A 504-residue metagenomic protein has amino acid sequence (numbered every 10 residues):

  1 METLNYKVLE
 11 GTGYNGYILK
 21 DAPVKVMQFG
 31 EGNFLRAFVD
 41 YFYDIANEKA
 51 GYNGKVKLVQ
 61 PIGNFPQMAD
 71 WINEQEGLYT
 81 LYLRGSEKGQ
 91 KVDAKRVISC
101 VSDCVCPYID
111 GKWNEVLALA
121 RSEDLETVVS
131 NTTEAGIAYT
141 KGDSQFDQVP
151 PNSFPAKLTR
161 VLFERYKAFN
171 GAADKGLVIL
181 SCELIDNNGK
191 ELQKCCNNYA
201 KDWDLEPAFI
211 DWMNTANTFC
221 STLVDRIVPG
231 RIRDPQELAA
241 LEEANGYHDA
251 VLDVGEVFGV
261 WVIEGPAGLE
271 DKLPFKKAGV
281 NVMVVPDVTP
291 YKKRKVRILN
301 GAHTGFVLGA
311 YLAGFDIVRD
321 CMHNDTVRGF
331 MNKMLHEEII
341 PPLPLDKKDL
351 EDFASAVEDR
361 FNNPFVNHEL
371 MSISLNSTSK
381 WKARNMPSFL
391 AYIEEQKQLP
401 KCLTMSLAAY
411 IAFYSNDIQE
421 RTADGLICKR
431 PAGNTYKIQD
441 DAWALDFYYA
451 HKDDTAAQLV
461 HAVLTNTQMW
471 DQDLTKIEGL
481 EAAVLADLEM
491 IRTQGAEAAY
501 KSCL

Functional and structural regions predicted by a protein language model:
M1-L504: Substrate/ligand-engaging "lid" and interaction regions
